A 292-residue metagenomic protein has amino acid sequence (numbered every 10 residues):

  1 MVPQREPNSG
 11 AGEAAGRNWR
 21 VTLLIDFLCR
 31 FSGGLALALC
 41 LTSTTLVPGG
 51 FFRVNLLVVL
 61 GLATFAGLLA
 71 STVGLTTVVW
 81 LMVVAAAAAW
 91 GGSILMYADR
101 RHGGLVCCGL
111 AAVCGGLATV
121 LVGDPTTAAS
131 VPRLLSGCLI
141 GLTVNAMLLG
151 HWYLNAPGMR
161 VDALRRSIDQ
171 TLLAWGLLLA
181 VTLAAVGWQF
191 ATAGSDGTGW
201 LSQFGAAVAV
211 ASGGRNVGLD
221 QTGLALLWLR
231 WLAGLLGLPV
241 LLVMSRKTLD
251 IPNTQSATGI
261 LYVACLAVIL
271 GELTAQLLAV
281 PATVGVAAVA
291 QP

Functional and structural regions predicted by a protein language model:
R5-R20: Short, Lys/Arg-enriched N-terminal segments with co-localized hydrophobic residues within the first ~10-30 amino acids
N18-V122, R133-W152, I168-T192, W200-P292: Hydrophobic cores of alpha-helical transmembrane segments in multi-pass integral membrane proteins
D124-A128, S195-D196: Membrane-interface helix termini and inter-helical loops of multi-pass transporters
Y153-L164: Cytosolic, membrane-interface loops and tails of multi-pass inner-membrane proteins
